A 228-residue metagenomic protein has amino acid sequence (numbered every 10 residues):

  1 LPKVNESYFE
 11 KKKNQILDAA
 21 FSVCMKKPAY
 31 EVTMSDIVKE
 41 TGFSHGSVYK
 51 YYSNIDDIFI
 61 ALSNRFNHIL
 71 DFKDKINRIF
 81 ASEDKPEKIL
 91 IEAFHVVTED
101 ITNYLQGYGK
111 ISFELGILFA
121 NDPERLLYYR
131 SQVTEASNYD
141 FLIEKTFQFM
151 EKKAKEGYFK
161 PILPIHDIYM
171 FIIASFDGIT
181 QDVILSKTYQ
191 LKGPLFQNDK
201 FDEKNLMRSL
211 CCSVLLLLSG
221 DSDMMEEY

Functional and structural regions predicted by a protein language model:
L1-K11, S222-Y228: N-terminal intrinsically disordered/low-complexity leader segments
F9, K13, F59, S63 (+3 more regions): Amphipathic, non-transmembrane alpha-helical scaffold segments
Q15, A19-K27, K73-K75, L115-L118 (+2 more regions): Solvent-exposed, amphipathic alpha-helical segments
Q15, V23-A61, R65: Helix-turn-helix
H45-S47, I168, S175: Gram-positive cell-envelope targeting signals
A61, K75-G109, I165-I172, K204-M207: Hydrophobic alpha-helical connector segments
V96-D100, D140, E144, Q148-E156 (+1 more regions): C-terminal peripheral helix-coil segments that are non-catalytic and often amphipathic
T98-F147: Short secondary-structure transition hinges
